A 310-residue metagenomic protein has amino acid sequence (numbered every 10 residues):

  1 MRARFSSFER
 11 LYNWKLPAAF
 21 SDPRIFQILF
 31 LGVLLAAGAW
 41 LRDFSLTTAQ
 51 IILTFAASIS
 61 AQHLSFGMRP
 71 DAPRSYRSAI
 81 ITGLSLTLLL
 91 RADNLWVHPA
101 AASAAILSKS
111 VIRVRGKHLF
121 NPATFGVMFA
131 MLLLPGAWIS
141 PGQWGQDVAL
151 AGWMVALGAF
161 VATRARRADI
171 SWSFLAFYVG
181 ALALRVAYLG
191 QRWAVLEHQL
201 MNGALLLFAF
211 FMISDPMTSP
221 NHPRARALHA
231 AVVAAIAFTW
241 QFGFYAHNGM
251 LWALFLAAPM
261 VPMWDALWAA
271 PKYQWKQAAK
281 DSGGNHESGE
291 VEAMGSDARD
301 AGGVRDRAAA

Functional and structural regions predicted by a protein language model:
M1-F66: N-terminal signal-anchor module of multipass membrane proteins
R2-L29, A181-G283, A310: C-terminal transmembrane helix-loop-helix hairpin of multi-pass membrane proteins
N13, I59-D71, A104-H118, A156-R166 (+1 more regions): C-terminal ends of transmembrane helices
L31-A37, S58, Q62, S78-T87 (+5 more regions): Hydrophobic, membrane-inserted alpha-helices
D43-A56, L89-A100, A137-G152, V195-L205: Structural signature of hydrophobic alpha-helical transmembrane segments
D71-G145: Membrane-interface helix-loop-helix junctions at boundaries between adjacent transmembrane segments
A123-G126, S171-G180, R226-A234: Central hydrophobic cores of alpha-helical transmembrane segments in multi-pass integral membrane proteins
L134-Q191: Internal active-site segments that recognize and position negatively charged phosphoryl groups and nucleotide moieties
